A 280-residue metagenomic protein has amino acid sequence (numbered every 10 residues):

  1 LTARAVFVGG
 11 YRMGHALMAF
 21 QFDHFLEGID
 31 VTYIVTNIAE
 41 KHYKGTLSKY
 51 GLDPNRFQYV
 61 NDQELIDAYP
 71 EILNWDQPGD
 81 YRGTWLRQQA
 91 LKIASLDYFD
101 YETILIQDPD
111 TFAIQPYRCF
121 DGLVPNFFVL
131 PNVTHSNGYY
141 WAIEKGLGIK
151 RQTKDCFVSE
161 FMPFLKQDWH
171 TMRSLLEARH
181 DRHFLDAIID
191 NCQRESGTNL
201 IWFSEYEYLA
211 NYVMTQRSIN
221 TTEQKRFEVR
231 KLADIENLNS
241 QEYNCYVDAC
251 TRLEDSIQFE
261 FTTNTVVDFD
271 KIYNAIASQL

Functional and structural regions predicted by a protein language model:
L1-F20: N-proximal low-complexity "stem/linker" segments adjacent to membrane-targeting elements
F20-I29: Short, acidic, metal-binding catalytic loop of nucleotide-sugar glycosyltransferases
I29-E40, V60-E64: Short beta-strand/loop segment that forms part of the nucleotide-sugar
Y33-I34, Y59, T103-D108, F112-I114 (+1 more regions): A structural signal for short, well-ordered beta-strand segments and their strand-loop junctions that often border
H42-D97: Active-site-proximal specificity loops/subdomain of glycosyltransferases
L91-N132: GT-A fold catalytic core of metal-dependent nucleotide-sugar glycosyltransferases, centered on the diacidic
Y117-N199: Conserved catalytic core of nucleotide-sugar-dependent glycosyltransferases
H183-L280: A glycosyltransferase accessory/donor-loop signature
